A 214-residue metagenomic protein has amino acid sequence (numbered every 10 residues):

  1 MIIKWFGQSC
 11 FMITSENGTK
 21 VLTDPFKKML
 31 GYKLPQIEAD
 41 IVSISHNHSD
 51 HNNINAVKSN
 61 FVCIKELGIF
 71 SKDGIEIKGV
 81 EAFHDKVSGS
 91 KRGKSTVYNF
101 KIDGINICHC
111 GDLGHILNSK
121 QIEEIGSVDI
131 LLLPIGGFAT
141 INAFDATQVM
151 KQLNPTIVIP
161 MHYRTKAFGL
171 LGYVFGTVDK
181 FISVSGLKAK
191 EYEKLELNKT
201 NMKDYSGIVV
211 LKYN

Functional and structural regions predicted by a protein language model:
M1-E16, G68-V80, N198-N214: Zn-dependent metallo-beta-lactamase
M1-L30, K91-G111: Conserved beta-strand hairpin/beta-sheet module of binuclear metal-dependent hydrolase folds, prominently
K4-F6, K91-R92, I157-N214: Binuclear metal-ion centers of metallo-dependent hydrolases, dominated by the metallo-beta-lactamase
L22-P25, A39-H48, I54, V80 (+3 more regions): Active-site neighborhood of phospho(di)ester-bond hydrolases with catalytic His/Asp-centered motifs
K27-S71, E123-L132: Active-site metal-binding motif and surrounding structural segment of the metallo-beta-lactamase
K28-Y32, N47-N52, H115-L117, F138-I141 (+1 more regions): Active-site environment of divalent metal-dependent phosphoester hydrolases
N53-C108: Portal/gating segments that form or line small-molecule/metal binding sites
V87-L153: Active-site-proximal loop/helix segments of hydrolase catalytic cores
